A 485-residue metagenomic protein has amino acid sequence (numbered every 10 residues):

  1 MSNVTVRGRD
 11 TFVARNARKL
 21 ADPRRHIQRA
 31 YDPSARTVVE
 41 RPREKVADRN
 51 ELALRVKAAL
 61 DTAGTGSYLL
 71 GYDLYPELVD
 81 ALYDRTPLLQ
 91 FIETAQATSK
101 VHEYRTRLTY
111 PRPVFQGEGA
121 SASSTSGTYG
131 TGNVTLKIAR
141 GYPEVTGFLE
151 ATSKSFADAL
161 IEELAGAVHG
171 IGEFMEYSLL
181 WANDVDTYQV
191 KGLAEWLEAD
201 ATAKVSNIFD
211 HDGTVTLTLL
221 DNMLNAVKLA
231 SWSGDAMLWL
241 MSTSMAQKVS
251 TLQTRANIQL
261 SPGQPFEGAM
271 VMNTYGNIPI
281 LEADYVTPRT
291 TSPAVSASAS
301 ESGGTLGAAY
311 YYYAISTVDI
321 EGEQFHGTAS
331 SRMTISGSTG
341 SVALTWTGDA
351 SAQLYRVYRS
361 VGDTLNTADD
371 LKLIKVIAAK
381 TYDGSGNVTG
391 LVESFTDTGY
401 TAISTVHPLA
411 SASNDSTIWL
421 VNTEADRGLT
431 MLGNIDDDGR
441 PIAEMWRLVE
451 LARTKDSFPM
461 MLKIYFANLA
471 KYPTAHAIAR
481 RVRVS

Functional and structural regions predicted by a protein language model:
S2-K57, D80, A151-A159, A165 (+3 more regions): Sequence/fold signature of self-assembling virion shell proteins
E40, E44, D48-E144, L164: Assembly/oligomerization interface modules of large self-assembling protein complexes
G141-K154: A short small-residue
Y142, L197-G213, S316-T334: Solvent-exposed, flexible loop/coil segments flanking beta-strands in beta-rich domains
E163-I171: Short amphipathic alpha-helical coiled-coil/interface segments
G170-S178, M223-A226, A230: Structured segments of extracytoplasmic/periplasmic soluble domains in secreted or envelope-associated proteins
E176-G192: Short, glycine/acidic-rich hinge or "gate" loops at secondary-structure transitions that mediate conformational
R289-S413: Disordered, low-complexity "stalk" and linker segments at domain junctions of extracellular and cell-surface proteins
